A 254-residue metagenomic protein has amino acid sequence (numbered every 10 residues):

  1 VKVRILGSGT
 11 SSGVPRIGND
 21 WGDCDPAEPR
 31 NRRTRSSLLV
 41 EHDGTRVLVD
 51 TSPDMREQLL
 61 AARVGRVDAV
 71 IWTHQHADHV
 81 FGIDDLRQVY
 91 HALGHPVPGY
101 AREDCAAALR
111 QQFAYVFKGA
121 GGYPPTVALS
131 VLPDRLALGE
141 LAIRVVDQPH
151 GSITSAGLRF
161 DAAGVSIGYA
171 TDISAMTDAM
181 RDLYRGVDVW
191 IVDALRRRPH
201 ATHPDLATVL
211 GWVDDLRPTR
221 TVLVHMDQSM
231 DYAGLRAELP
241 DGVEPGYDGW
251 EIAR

Functional and structural regions predicted by a protein language model:
V1-A170, R236-R254: Binuclear metal-dependent hydrolase catalytic cores
D54, H76, S174, L195 (+1 more regions): Catalytic metal-binding/acid-base residues of hydrolase active sites
P133, T177-R254: Binuclear metal-ion centers of metallo-dependent hydrolases, dominated by the metallo-beta-lactamase
S152-S155, A163-D193: Active-site-proximal loop/helix segments of hydrolase catalytic cores
